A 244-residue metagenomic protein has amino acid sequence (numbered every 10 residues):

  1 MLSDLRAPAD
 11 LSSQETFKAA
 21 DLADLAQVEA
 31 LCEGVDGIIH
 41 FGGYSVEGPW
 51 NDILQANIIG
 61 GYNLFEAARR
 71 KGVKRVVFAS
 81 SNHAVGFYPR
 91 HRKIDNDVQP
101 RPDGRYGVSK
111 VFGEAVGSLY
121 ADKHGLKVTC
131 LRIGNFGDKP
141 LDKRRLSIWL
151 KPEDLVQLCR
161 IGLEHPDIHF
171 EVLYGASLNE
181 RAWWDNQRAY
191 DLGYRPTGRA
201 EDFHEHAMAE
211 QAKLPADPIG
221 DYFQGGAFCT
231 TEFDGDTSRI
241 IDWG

Functional and structural regions predicted by a protein language model:
M1-A9: Conserved glycine-rich Rossmann-like NAD(P)H-binding loop of the short-chain dehydrogenase/reductase
A9, A20-A56: NAD(P)H-binding glycine-rich loop region in Rossmannoid oxidoreductase-like domains and their noncatalytic homologs
A20-A23, G37, D52-N63, K71 (+4 more regions): Glycine-rich NAD(P)-binding loop of the Rossmann-fold in SDR/ketoreductase-type enzymes
Q55, P89-V128: Catalytic helix-loop patch of NAD(P)-dependent Rossmann-fold dehydrogenases
N63-R101: Conserved Rossmann-fold NAD(P)-dependent oxidoreductase catalytic core, especially the SDR/UDP-sugar
R101, R105, L126-L146: Flexible, glycine-rich beta-alpha linker
I133-K139, W149-F170, L178: Alpha-helical substrate-binding/gating segment
L178-R195, E210-I240: Conserved C-terminal active-site "lid" loop/helix of NAD(P)H-dependent oxidoreductases that clamps the redox cofactor
